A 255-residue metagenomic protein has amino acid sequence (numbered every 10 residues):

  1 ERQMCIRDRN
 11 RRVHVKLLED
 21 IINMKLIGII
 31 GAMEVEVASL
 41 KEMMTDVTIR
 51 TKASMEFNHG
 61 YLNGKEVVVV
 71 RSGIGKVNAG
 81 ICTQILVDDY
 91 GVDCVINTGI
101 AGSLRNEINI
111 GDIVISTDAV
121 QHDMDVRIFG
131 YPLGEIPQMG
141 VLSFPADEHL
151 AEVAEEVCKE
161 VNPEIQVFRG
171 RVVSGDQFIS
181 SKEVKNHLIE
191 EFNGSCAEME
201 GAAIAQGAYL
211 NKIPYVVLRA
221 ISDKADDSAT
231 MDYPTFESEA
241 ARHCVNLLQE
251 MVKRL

Functional and structural regions predicted by a protein language model:
E1-I6: Short, small-residue-biased leader/transition segments that mark boundaries at the very start of proteins
R7-N23: Short, Lys/Arg-enriched N-terminal segments with co-localized hydrophobic residues within the first ~10-30 amino acids
M24-Q84, Y90: N-terminal short beta-loop-beta anion/metal-coordinating cradle
D93-C94: Structural motif
L104-F192: Mid-sequence, gly/pro-rich, charge-dense loop/helix-turn segments that line enzyme active sites
Q177-K224, T230: A C-terminal functional module that forms or caps the active site or interfaces directly with catalytic machinery
A225-L255: His/Asp/Glu-rich mid-to-C-terminal helical/loop segments that flank catalytic regions of hydrolases
